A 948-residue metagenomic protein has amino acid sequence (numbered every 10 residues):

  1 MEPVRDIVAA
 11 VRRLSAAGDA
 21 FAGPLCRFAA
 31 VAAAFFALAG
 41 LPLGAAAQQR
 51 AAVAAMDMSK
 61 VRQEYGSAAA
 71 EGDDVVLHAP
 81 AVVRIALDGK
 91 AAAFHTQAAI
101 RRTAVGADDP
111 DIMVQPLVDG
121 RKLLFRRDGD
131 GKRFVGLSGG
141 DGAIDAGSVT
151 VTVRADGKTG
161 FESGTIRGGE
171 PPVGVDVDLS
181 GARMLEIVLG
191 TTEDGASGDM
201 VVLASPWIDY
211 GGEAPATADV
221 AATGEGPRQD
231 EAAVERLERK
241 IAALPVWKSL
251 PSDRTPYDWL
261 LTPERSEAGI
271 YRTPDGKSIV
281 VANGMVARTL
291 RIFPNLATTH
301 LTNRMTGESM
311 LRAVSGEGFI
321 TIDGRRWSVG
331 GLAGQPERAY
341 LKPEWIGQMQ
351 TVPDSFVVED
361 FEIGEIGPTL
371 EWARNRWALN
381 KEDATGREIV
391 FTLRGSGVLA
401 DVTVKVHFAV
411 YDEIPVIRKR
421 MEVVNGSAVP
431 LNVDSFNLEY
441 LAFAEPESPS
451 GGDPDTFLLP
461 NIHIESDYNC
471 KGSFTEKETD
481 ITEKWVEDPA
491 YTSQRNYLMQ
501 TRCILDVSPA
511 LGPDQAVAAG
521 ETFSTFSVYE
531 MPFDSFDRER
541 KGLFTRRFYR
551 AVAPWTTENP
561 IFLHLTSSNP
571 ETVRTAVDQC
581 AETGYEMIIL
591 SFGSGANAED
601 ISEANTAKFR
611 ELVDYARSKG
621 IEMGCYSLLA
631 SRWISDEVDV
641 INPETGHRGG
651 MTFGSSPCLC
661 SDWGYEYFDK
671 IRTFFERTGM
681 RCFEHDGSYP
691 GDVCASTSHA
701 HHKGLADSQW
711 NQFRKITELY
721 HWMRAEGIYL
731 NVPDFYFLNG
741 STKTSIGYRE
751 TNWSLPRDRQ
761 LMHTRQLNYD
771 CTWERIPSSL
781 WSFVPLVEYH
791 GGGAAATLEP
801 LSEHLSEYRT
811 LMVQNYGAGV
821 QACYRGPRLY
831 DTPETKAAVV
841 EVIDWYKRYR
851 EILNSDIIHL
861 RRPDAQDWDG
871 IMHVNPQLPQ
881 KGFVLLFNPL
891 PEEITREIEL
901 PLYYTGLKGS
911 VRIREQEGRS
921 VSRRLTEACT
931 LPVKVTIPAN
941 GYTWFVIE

Functional and structural regions predicted by a protein language model:
F28-G40: Bacterial N-terminal signal peptides
Q48-P227: Gly-Asp-aromatic-enriched flexible segments
R228-E235, G334-D639, Y665, V820-D867 (+3 more regions): Conserved structural scaffold segments of CAZyme catalytic domains across common CAZy folds
R228-P251, G276-W377, G386-V390: Acidic-aromatic substrate-binding/catalytic surfaces of carbohydrate-active enzymes
I279, N283-G284, R288, N295 (+4 more regions): Active-site-proximal substrate-binding groove within the catalytic cores of carbohydrate-active enzymes
N569, F609-D614, S618, E622-M680 (+3 more regions): Active-site-adjacent "subsite" loops/lids of carbohydrate-active enzymes
E586-G593, F668-H701: Active-site groove signature of glycoside hydrolases
R924-E948: C-terminal beta-strand-rich structural cap/linker in extracellular carbohydrate-active enzymes
